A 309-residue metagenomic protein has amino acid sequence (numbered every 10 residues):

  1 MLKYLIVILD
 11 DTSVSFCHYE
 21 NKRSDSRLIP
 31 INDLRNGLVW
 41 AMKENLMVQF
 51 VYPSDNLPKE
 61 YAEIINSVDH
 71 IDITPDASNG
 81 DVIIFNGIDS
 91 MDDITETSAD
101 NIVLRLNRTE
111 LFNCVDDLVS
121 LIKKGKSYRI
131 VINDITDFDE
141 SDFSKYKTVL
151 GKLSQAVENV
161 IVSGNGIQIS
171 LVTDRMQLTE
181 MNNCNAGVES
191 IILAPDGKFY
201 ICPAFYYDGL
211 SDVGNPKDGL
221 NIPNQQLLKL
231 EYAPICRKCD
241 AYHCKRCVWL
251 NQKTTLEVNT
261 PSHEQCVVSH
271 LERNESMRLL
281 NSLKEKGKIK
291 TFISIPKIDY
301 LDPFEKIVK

Functional and structural regions predicted by a protein language model:
M1-N36, W40-E44: Canonical Radical SAM [4Fe-4S] cluster-binding loop centered on the CxxxCxxC motif and its immediate flanking residues
L2-Y4, M47-Q49, S190-I191, K198: Beta-sheet entry/capping signal
S13-F16, D76-A77, F85, L106-R108 (+2 more regions): Active-site pocket-lining/capping segments in soluble small-molecule metabolic enzymes
E20-R23, I132-T136, T173: Short, histidine-centered active-site or binding-site loop motifs used for metal coordination, general acid-base
N32-D142: Radical SAM/AdoMet-radical enzyme domain recognition
S127, T136-G209: A C-terminal junction/extension of Radical SAM enzymes
Y206-K309: Flexible mid-to-C-terminal extensions adjoining Fe-S/redox cofactors in radical SAM and related proteins
